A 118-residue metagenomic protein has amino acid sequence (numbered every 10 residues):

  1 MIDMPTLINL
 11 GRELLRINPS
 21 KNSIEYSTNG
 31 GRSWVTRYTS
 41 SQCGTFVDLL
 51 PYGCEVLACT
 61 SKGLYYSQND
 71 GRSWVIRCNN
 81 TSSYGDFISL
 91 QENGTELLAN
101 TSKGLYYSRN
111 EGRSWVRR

Functional and structural regions predicted by a protein language model:
M1-N9, C43-Y52, Y84-E92: Repeated scaffold domains used in trafficking and secretory/extracellular systems, primarily beta-propellers
M1-T36, V116: An edge-strand/N-cap motif at the start of beta-rich repeat modules
L7-R16, G53-A58, G94-A99: Entry beta-strands of beta-propeller and related beta-repeat scaffolds
K21-I24, K62-Y65, K103-Y106: Loop/turn residues immediately N-terminal
S27-T28, S67-Q68, S108-R109: Conserved Ser/Thr-centered positions that define the repeating blades of beta-propeller domains
G31, G71-R72, G112: Short coil turn/linker residues within repeat-based beta-strand modules
Y38-S41, C78-S82: Surface loop/turn motifs at the tips and blade-to-blade linkers of beta-strand repeat domains
K103-R118: Blade-level signature of beta-propeller repeat domains, shared across WD40, Kelch, NHL, RCC1 and BNR/Asp-box propellers
